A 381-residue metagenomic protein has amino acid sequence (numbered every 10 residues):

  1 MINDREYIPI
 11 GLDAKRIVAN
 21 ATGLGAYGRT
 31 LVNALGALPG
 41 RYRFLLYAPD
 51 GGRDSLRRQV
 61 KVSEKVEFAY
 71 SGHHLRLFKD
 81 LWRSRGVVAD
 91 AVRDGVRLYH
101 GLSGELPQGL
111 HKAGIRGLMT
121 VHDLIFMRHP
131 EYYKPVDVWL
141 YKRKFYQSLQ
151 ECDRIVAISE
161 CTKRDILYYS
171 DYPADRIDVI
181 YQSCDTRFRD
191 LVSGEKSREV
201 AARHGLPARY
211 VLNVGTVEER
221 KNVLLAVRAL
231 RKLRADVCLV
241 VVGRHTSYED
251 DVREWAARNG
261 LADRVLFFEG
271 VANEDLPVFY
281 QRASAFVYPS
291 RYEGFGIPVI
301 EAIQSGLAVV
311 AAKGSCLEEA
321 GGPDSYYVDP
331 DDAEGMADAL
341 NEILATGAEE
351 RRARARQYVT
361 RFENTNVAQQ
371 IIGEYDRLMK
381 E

Functional and structural regions predicted by a protein language model:
M1-E381: Carbohydrate transferase catalytic cores enriched for Leloir-type hexosyltransferases
